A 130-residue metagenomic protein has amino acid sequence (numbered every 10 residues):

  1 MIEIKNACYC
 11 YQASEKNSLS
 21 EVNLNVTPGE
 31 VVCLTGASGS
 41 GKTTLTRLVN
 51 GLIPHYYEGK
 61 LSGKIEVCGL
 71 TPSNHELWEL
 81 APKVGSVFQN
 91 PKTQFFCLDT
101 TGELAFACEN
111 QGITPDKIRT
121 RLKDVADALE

Functional and structural regions predicted by a protein language model:
M1-I4, Y9-E21, I53-E58, N74-E76 (+1 more regions): A short, flexible loop at the N-terminus of ABC-type nucleotide-binding domains that lies
V26-P28, E79: Conserved hydrophobic segment flanking the Walker A/P-loop of ABC-type ATPase nucleotide-binding domains
C33, R47, K64, W78-F88 (+1 more regions): ABC nucleotide-binding domain signature
T35-S38: The feature captures the beta-strand-to-loop junction immediately N-terminal to the Walker
N50: Helix-to-loop junction immediately C-terminal to a conserved catalytic motif
E58-L70: Conserved ABC transporter NBD signature motif
G69, T114-E130: Conserved ABC ATPase "signature" region
K83-K92, F96-N110: Q-loop/switch helix immediately C-terminal to the Walker
